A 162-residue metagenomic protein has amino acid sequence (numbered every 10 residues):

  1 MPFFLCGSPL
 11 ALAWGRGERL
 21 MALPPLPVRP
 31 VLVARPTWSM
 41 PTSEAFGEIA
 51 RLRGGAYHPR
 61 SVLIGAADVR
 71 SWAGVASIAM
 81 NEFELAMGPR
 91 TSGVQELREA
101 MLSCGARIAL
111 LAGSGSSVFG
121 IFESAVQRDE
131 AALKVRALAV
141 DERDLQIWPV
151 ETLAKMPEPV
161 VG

Functional and structural regions predicted by a protein language model:
M1: Catalytic phosphate-donor-binding core of small-molecule kinases
L5-I108, E123-D129, L133-G162: Conserved, helical-rich catalytic subdomain that frames metal- and/or nucleotide-binding sites in enzyme alpha/beta
L111-E123: N-terminal pre-core extensions flanking Radical SAM catalytic domains
